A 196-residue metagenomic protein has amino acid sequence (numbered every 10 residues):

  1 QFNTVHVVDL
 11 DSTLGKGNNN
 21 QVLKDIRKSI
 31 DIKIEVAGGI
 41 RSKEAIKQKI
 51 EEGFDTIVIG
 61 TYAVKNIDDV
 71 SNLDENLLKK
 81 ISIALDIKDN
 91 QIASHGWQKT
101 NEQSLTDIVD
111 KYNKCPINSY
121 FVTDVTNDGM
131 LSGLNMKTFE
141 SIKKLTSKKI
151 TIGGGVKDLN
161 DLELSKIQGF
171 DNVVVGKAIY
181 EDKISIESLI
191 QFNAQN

Functional and structural regions predicted by a protein language model:
Q1, S29, E52-G53, N76 (+3 more regions): Structural motif
T4-N18, V22, T61, F121-S132: Glycine-rich, proline-tolerant flexible connector loops at the mouths of alpha/beta enzymes
V5, K49, I83, Y120 (+3 more regions): Conserved, mostly hydrophobic/aromatic
H6-D9, E35, I57-I59, S82 (+3 more regions): Conserved beta-strand positions in the central sheet of alpha/beta enzyme cores
G17-K24, Q98-D107, S132-E140: Charged helix-capping and loop-helix junction motifs
Q21, I34-T56, K137-N172: Catalytic cores of alpha/beta
K47, F54-D128: Conserved anion-binding
E51-D69, V125-T126, G154-D161, Q168-S188: Glycine-rich phosphate-binding active-site loops on the catalytic face of alpha/beta enzymes
